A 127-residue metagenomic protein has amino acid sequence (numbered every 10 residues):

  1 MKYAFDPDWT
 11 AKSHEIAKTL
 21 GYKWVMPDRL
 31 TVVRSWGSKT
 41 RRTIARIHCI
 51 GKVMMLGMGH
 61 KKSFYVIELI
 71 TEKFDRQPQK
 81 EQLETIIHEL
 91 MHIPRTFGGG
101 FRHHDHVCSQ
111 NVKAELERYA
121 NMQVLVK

Functional and structural regions predicted by a protein language model:
M1-K80, T96-K127: Metalloprotease/metallohydrolase-associated module, dominated by Zn2+-dependent proteases
E84-T96: Active-site recognition of the HExxH zinc-binding catalytic motif
